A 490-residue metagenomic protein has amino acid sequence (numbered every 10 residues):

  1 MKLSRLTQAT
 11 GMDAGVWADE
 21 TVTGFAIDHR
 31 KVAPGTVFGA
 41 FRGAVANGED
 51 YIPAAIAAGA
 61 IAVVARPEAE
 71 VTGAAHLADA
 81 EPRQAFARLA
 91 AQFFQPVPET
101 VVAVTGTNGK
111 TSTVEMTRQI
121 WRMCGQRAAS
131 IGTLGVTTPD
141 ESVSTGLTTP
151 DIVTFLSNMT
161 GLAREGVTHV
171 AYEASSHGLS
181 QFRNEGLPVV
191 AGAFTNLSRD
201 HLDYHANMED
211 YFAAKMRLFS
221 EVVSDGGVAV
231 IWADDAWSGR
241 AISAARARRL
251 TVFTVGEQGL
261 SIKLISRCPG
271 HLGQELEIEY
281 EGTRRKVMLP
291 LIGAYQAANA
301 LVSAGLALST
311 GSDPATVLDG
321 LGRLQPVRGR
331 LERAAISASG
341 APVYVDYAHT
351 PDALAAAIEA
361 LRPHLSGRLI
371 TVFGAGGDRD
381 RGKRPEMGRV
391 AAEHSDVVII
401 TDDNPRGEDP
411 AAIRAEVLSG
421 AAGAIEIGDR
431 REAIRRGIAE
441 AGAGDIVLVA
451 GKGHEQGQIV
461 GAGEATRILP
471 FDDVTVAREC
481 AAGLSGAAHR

Functional and structural regions predicted by a protein language model:
M1-G15, P34-V37, G43, N47-D50 (+5 more regions): ATP-dependent carboxylate-amine ligase
M1-Q92, V228, A236, K263-R267 (+6 more regions): N-terminal leader/targeting and accessory segments in enzymes
L3, A65-G73, V189-V343, L418-G420: Acidic, Mg2+-coordinating active-site environments of NTP-dependent enzymes
T10, F86-A233, W237-R248, L301 (+1 more regions): Phosphate-binding loop of NTP-binding sites
G48-Y51, I56, G73-A75, R88 (+8 more regions): Short glycine-/acidic-enriched loop or helix-start segments at secondary-structure transitions that form or flank
I61, V190, D396: Receiver (REC) domain switch/active-site residues of two-component response regulators
P67-A69, T133-L134, S176-H177, L197 (+4 more regions): Short, ordered loop/turn segments at secondary-structure junctions
T72-P82, V143-G146, A247-V252, A424: Active-site regions of enzymes building and remodeling cell-envelope glycoconjugates
